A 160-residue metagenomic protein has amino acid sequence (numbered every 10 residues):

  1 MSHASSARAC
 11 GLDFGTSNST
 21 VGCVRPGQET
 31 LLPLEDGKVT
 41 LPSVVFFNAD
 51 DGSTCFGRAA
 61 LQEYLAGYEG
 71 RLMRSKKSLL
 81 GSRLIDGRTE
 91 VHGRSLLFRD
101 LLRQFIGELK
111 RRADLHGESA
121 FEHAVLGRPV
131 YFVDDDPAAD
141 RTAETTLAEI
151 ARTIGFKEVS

Functional and structural regions predicted by a protein language model:
S2-L31: Gly/Thr-rich phosphate-binding beta-strand-loop-beta motif of the actin/hexokinase/Hsp70
G27-S160: Phosphate-binding loop and its immediate beta->loop->alpha context in nucleotide/phosphate-handling enzymes
